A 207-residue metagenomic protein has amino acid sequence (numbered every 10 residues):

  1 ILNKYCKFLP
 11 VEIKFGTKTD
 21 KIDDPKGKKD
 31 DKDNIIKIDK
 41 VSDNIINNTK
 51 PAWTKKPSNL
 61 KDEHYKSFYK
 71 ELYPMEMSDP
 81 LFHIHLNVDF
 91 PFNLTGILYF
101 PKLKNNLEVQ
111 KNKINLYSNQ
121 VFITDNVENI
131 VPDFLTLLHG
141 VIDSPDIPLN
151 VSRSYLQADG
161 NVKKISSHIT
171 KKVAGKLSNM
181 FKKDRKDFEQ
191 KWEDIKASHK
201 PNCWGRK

Functional and structural regions predicted by a protein language model:
I1-K207: Conserved GHKL (Bergerat-fold) ATPase module
